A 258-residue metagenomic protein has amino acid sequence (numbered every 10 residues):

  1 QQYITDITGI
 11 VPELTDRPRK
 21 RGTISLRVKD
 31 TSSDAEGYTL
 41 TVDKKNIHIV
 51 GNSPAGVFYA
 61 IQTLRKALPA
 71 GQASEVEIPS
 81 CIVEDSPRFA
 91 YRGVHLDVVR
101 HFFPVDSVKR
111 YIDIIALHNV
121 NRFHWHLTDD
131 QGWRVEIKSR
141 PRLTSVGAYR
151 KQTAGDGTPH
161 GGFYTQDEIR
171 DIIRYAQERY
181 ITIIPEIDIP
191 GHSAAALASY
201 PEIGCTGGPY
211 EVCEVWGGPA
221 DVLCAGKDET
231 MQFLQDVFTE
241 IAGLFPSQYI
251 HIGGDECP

Functional and structural regions predicted by a protein language model:
Q1-Y91: Contiguous, structured surface segment used for ligand recognition
A90-P258: Substrate-binding cleft of carbohydrate-active enzyme catalytic domains
